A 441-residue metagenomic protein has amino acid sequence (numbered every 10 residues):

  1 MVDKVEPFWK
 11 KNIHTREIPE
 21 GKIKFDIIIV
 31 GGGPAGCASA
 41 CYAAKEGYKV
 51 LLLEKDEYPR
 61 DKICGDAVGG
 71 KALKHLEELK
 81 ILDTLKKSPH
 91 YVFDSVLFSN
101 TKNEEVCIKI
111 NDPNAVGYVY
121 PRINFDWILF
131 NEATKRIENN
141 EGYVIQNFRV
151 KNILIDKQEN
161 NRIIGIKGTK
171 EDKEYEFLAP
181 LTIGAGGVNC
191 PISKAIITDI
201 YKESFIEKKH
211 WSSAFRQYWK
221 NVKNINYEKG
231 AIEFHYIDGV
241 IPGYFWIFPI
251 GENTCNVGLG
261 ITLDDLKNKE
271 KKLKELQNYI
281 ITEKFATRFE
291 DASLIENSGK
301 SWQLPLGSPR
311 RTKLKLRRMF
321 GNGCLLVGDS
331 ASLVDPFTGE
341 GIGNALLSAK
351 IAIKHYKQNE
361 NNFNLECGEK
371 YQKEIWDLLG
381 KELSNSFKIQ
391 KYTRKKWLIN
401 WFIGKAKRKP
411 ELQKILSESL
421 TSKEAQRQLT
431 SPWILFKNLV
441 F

Functional and structural regions predicted by a protein language model:
M1-I27, Y42-Y48: Extreme N-terminal leader/targeting segments of oxidoreductases
I28, A44-C64: Glycine-rich FAD pyrophosphate-binding loop
G31-G33: Glycine-rich Rossmann-fold phosphate-binding loop(s) that bind the pyrophosphate of adenine dinucleotide cofactors
E57-E77: Conserved N-terminal glycine-rich FAD pyrophosphate-binding loop of Rossmann-like flavoproteins
K71-L73, E77-W127: A conserved beta-strand/loop capping segment in the N-terminal third of enzymes that catalyze redox or closely related
E132-D291: Predominantly flavin-linked oxidoreductase catalytic cores and closely associated redox partners
D265-Y356, N361-F363: FAD/FMN-dependent oxidoreductases across multiple families
K354-F441: C-terminal helical "tail/cap" subdomain of flavin- and related membrane-associated enzymes
